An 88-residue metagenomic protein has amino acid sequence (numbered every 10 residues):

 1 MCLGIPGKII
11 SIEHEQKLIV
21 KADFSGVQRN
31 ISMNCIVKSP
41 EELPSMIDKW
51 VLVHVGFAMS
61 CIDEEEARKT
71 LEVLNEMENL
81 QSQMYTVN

Functional and structural regions predicted by a protein language model:
I5, Q16-K21: Short aromatic-glycine-enriched beta-strand elements
I5-K8, C61: Residues located in well-ordered beta-strands
I9-H14: A residue-level detector for short acidic-glycine micro-motifs
L18-V20, R29, V51: Conserved beta-strand core positions
V27-C35: A short macromolecule-binding patch
V37-L52: Short nucleic-acid-contacting surface segments enriched for D/E, G, S/T with interspersed K/R
G56-V87: C-terminal structural segments of small proteins and small subunits
